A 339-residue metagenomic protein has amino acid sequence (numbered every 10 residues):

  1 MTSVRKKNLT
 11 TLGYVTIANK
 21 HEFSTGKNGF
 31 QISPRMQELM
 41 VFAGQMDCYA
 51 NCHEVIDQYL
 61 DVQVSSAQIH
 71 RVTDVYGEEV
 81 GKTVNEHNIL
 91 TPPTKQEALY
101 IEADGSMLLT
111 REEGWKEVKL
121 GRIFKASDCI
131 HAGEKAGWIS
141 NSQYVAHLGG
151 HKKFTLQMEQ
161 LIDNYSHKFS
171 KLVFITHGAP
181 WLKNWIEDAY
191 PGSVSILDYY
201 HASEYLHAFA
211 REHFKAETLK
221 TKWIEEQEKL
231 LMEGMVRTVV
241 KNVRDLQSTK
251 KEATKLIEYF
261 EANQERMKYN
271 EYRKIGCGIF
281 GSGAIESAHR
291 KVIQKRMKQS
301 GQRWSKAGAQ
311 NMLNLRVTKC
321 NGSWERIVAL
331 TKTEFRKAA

Functional and structural regions predicted by a protein language model:
M1-K7: An N-terminal, globular interaction/scaffold subdomain
N8-A339: Catalytic center-proximal scaffold of phosphoryl-transfer enzymes
